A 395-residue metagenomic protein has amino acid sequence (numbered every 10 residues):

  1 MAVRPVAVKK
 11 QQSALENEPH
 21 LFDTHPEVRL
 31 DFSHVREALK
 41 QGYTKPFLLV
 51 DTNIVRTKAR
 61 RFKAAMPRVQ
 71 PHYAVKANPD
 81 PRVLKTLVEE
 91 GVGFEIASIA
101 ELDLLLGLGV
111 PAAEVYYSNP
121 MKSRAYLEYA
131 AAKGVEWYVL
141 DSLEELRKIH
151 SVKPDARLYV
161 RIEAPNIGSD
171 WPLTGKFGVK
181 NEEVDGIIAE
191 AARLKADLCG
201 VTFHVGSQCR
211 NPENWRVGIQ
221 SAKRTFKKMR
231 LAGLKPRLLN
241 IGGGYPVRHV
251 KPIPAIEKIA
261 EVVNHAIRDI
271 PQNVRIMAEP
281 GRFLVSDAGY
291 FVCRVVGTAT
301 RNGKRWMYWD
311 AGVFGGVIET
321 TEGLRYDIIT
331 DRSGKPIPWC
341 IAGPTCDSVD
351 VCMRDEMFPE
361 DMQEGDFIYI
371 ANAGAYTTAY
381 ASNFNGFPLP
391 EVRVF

Functional and structural regions predicted by a protein language model:
M1-Y138, L143-S151, D155-A156, R193 (+3 more regions): A charged N-terminal "starter" segment
A2-K9, A164-G297, F358, N385: Active-site loop/helix belt of alpha/beta enzymes
V3, H34-V35, V262, N273-F395: Charged (often Lys/Glu-rich) extended helix/loop segments that serve as interaction or gating elements
Y43-T44, P67, V135, G206 (+3 more regions): A broad detector of the eukaryotic-type serine/threonine protein kinase catalytic domain
L49-R56, A77, P81, I96-I99 (+11 more regions): Electropositive phosphate-/nucleotide-binding environments in soluble metabolic enzymes
K58, V83, L102-L108, K148 (+5 more regions): Active-site-proximal flexible loops/turns
Q70-H72, G91-G93, A112-Y116, W137 (+6 more regions): Structural preference for beta-strand elements that scaffold enzyme active sites
A74-D80, A97-E101, P120-K122, L143-E145 (+6 more regions): Active-site beta-loop-alpha junctions enriched in small/polar residues
